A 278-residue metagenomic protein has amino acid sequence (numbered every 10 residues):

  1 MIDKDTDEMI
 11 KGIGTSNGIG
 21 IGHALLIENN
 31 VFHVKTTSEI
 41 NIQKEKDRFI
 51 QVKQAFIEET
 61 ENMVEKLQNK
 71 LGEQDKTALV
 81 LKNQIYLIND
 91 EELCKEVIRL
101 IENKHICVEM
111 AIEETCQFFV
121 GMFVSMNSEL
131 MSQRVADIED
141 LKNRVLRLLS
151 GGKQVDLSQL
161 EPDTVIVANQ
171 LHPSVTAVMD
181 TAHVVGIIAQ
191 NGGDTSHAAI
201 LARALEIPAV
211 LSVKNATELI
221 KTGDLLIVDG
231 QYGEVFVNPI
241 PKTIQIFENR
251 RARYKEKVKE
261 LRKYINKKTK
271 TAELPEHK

Functional and structural regions predicted by a protein language model:
M1-K278: Non-catalytic, soluble scaffold/interaction modules
